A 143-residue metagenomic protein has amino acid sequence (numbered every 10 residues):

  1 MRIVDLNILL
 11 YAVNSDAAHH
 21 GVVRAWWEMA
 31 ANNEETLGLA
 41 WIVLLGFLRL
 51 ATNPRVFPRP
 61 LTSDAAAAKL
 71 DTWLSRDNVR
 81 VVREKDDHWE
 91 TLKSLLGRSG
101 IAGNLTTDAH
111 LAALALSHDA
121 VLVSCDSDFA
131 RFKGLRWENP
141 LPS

Functional and structural regions predicted by a protein language model:
M1, A112-S143: Acidic, PIN/NYN-like endoribonuclease modules and their adjacent C-terminal/linker elements
M1-I3, N7-L39, P54-A68, S143: Short, well-structured N-terminal submotif of metal-dependent ribonuclease cores
D5, D108, D126: Acidic active-site catalytic centers that drive phospho-/nucleotidyl reactions and related ester hydrolyses
N33-E34, R76-D77, S117-H118, F132: Structured helix-beta-strand junction loops
G38-W41, V82, S124-C125: Short beta-strand segments at enzyme active-site cores
L39-L45, T106, H110: Aromatic- and histidine-enriched alpha-helix N-cap/loop-to-helix transition segments that scaffold the rims
P60, N78-V123: Active-site neighborhoods of divalent-metal-dependent phosphate/nucleic-acid chemistry enzymes
